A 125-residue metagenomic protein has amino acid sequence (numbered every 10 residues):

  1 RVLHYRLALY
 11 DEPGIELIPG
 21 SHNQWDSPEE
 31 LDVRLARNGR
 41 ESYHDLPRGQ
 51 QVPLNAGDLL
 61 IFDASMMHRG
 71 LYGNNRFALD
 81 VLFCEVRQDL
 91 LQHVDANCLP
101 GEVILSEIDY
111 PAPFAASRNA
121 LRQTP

Functional and structural regions predicted by a protein language model:
V2, Y10-R69: Double-stranded beta-helix
V2-H4, A78: Broad gene-expression machinery/nucleic-acid interaction feature
M66-P125: Non-heme Fe(II)/2-oxoglutarate
